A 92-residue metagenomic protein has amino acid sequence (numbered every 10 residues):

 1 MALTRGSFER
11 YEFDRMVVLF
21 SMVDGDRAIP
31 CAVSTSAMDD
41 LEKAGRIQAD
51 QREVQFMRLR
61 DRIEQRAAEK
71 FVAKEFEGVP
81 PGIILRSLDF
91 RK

Functional and structural regions predicted by a protein language model:
M1, D39, I83-R86: Intrinsic-disorder/low-complexity peptide segments enriched for small residues
M1-A2, A32, D50-Q55: A generic short-segment signal for beta-strand/edge and adjacent turn/coil regions
M1-R27: Short, charged/polar N-terminal "headpieces" of proteins
L3-G6, D14-R15, D39, E53 (+1 more regions): Short secondary-structure boundary micro-motifs
R5, T35, L85-S87: Surface-exposed beta-strand edges and flanking loops
F8-Y11, G25, D39-L41, I63 (+1 more regions): Intrinsic disorder/low-complexity signal
L19-A44: A short, structured beta-strand/loop element
A44-K92: Acidic, low-complexity intrinsically disordered segments
